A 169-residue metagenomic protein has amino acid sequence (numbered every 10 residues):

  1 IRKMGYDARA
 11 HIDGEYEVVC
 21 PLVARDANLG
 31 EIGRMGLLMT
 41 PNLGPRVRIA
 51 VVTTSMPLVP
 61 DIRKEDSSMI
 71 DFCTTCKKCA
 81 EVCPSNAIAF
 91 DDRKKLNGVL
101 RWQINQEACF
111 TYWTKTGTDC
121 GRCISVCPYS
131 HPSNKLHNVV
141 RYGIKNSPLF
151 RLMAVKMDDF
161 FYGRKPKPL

Functional and structural regions predicted by a protein language model:
R2-R122, V126-Y129, H137-K145: Catalytic cores of enzyme domains
S125, Y129, S133-L169: Iron-sulfur (Fe-S) cluster-binding modules
